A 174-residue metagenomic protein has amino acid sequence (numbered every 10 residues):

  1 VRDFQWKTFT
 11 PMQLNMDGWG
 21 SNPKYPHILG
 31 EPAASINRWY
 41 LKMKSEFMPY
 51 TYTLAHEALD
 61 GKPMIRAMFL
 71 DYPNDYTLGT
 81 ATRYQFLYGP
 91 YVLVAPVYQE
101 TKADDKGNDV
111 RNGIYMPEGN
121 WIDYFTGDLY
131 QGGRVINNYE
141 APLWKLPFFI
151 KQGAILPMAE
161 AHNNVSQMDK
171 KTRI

Functional and structural regions predicted by a protein language model:
V1-Q152: Catalytic-domain carbohydrate-binding cleft regions of carbohydrate-active enzymes
L143-I174: Accessory, solvent-exposed terminal regions and/or long lumenal/extracellular loops of proteins
